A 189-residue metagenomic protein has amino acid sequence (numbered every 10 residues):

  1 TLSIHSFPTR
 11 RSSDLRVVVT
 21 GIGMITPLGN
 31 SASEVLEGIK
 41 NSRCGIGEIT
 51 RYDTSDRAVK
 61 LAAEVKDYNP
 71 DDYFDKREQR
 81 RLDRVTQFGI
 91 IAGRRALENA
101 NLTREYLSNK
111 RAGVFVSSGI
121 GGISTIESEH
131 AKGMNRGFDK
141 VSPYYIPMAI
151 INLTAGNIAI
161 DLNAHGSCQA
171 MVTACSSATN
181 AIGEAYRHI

Functional and structural regions predicted by a protein language model:
T1-S12: Short, small-residue-biased leader/transition segments that mark boundaries at the very start of proteins
S3-I4, I146, T173: Residue-level "hotspot" positions that anchor or transmit function at local structural transition points
R10-S167, R187: Conserved "HGTGT" condensation-loop signature of ketosynthase/thiolase-family condensing enzymes that catalyze
S167-T173: Short loop-beta-helix segment that forms the pyridoxal 5′-phosphate
A178: Short conserved active-site loop signatures built around small residues
A181: Active-site histidine-anchored catalytic micro-motif
E184: Internal active-site segments that recognize and position negatively charged phosphoryl groups and nucleotide moieties
